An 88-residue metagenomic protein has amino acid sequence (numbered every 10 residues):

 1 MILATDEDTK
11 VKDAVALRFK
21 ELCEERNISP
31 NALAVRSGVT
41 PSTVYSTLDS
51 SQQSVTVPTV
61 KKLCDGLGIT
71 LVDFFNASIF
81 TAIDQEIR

Functional and structural regions predicted by a protein language model:
M1-D6, S46, F75-R88: Short, charged recognition helix plus adjacent turn of helix-turn-helix-like nucleic-acid-binding domains
M1-I28: A short, Lys/Arg-rich alpha-helix, primarily the initiator
F19, P30, V57-V60: Helix-turn-helix DNA-binding elements, focusing on the entry/boundary residues of the two helices that contact DNA
E24, V35, D65: Alpha-helical residues within the helix-turn-helix
S29, L33-A34, L63: Short alpha-helical "recognition helix" segments of helix-turn-helix
S29, T40-P41, T56, T70: Short coil turns linking two alpha-helices in DNA-binding domains
G38-V55: Recognition helix of helix-turn-helix/homeodomain-like DNA-binding domains that insert into the DNA major groove
S51-D65: Short, basic-rich loop-to-helix N-cap that marks the start of a DNA-contacting helix
